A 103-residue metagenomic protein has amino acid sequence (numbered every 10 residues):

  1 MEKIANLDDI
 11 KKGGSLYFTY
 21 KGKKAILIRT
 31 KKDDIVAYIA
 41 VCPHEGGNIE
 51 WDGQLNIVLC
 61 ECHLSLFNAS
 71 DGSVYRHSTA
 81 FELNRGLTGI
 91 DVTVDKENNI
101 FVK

Functional and structural regions predicted by a protein language model:
M1-L55, N68-A69, S73, G86-K103: N-terminal pre-ligand scaffold of iron-sulfur
N56-L64, V74-L83: Short cysteine/histidine-rich metal-coordination sites, predominantly Zn2+-binding motifs
